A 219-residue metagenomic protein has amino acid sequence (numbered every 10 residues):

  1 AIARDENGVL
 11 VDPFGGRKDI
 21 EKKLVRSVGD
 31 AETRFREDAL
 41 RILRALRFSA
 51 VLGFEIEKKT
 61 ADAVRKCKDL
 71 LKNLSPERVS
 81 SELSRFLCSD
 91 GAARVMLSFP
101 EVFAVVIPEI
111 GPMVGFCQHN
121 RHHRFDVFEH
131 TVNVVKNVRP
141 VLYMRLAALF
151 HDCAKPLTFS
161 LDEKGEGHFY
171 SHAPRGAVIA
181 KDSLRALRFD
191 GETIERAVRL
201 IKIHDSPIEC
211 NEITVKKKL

Functional and structural regions predicted by a protein language model:
A1-L149, C153-S171, R175-I194, P207: Glycine- and charge-enriched loop/helix tracts that form the active or gating conduit in phosphate/cation-handling
E195, R199-L200: Phosphate-backbone recognition surface of nucleic-acid-processing proteins
I201-D205: Acidic helix/loop microenvironments that form the catalytic cleft of cell-wall polysaccharide enzymes
N211-L219: A glycine-rich beta-turn/hairpin centered on an aromatic-Pro dipeptide
